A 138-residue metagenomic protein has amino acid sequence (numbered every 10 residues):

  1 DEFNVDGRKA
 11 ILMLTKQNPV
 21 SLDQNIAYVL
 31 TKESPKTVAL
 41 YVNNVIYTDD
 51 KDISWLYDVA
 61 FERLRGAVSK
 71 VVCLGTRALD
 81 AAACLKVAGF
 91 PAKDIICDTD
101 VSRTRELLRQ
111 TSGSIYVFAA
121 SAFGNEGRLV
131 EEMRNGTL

Functional and structural regions predicted by a protein language model:
E2-L138: ATP-dependent carboxylate-amine ligase
